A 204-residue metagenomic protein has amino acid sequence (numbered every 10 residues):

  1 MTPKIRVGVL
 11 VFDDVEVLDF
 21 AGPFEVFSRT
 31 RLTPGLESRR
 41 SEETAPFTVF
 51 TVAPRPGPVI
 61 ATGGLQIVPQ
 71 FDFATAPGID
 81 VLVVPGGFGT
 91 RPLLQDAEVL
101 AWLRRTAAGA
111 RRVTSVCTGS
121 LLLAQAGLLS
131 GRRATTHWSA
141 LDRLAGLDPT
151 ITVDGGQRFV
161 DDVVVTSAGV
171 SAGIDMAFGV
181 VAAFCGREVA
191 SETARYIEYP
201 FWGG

Functional and structural regions predicted by a protein language model:
M1-V113, L122-Q125, D142-G155, D175-G204: Extended, subdomain-level signal for the structured scaffold at the beginning of enzyme domains
K4-R6, R133, V163: Residues that mark the start of a beta-strand
I79, A110, G131-R132, D161: Short, well-ordered alpha-helix to beta-strand connector turns
V113-T114, A134: A short beta-strand/loop micro-motif in the catalytic core of glycosyltransferases that engages the nucleotide-sugar
L128-R143: Short, glycine-/small-residue-rich phosphate/pyrophosphate-handling segment
G155-S167: Amphipathic alpha-helical segments enriched in hydrophobic/aromatic residues interleaved with Lys/Arg
G169-G173: Short acidic alpha-helix initiation/capping motifs at coil-to-helix transition points, especially at protein N-termini
